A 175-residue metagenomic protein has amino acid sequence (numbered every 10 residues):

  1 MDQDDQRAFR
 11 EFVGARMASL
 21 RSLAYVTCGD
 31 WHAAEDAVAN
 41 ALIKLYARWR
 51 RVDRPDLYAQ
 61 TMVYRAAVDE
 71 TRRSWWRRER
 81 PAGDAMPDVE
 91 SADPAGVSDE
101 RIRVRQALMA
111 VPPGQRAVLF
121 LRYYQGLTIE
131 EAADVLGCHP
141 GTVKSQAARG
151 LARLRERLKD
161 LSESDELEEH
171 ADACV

Functional and structural regions predicted by a protein language model:
M1-E11, R21-N40, R48-D53, P140: Short, charged helix-capping/linker segments at alpha-helix termini
A8, A152-V175: C-terminal edge and immediately downstream basic/flexible tail or linker adjoining helix-turn-helix-like DNA-binding
E11, R103-P112: Short amphipathic alpha-helical boundary/capping segments
M17, R21, L42, P112 (+2 more regions): C-terminal flanking helix
A47, R54, T61-G83, G96-V97 (+1 more regions): Arg/Lys-rich amphipathic alpha helix in sigma70-family domain 2
R54, V68, L136-D160: DNA-recognition helix of helix-turn-helix
D69, R77-R101, T128, L167-C174: Internal acidic/polar
V118-R122: A short pre-motif secondary-structure segment
